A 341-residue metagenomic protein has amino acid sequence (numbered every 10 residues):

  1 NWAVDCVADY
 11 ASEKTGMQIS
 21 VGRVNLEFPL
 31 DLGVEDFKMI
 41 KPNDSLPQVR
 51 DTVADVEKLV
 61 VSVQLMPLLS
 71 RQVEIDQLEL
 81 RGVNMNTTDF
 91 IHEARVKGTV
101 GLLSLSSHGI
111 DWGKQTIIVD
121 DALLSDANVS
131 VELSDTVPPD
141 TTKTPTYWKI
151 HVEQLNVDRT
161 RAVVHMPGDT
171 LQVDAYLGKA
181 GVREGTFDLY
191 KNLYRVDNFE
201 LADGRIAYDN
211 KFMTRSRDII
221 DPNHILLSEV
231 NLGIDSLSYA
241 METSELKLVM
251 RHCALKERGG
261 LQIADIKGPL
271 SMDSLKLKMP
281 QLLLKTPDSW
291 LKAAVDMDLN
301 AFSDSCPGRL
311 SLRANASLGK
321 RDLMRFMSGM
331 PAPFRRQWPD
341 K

Functional and structural regions predicted by a protein language model:
N1-G16, D44-L46: N-terminal type II signal-anchor transmembrane helix that functions as the membrane-insertion/stop-transfer segment
G22-S134, P145-P167, Y176, G181-D209 (+3 more regions): Flexible beta-edge/linker motif
D36-M39, R251-L255, P280-T286: Short beta-strand segments that buttress and anchor functional surface loops
I40-K41, P138, T170-L171, T214-R215 (+2 more regions): Short, surface-exposed beta-strand-loop junctions and turns on beta-sheet-rich folds
D51, L80, E93-G98, L103 (+6 more regions): Beta-propeller and related beta-repeat scaffolds in trafficking/envelope systems
V163-H165, L171, A202-N210, L255-E257 (+3 more regions): Short, surface-exposed beta-strand/loop "edge" segments at domain boundaries and coil↔beta transitions
S274-K292, D296-R309, M324-K341: Strand-loop-strand
